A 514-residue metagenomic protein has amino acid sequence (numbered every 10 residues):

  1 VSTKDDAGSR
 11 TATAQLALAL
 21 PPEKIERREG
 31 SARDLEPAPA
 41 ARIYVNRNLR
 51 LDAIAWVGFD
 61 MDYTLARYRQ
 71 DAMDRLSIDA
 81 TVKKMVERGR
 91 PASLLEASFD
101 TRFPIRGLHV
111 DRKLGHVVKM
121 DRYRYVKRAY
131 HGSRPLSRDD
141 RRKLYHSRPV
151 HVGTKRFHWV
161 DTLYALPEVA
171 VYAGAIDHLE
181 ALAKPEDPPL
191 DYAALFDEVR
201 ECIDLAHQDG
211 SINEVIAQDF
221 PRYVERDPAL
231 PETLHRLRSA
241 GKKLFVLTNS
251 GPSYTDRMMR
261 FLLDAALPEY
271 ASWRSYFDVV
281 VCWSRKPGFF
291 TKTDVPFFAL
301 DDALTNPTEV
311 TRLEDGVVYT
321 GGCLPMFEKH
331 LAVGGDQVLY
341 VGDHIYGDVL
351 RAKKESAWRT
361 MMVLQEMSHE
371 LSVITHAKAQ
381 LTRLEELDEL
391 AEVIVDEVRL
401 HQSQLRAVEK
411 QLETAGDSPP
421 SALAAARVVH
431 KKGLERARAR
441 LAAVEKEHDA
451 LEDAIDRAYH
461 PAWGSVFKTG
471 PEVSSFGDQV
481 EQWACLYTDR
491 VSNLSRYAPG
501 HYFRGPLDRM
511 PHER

Functional and structural regions predicted by a protein language model:
S2-R514: HAD-like aspartate-dependent phosphatase fold
